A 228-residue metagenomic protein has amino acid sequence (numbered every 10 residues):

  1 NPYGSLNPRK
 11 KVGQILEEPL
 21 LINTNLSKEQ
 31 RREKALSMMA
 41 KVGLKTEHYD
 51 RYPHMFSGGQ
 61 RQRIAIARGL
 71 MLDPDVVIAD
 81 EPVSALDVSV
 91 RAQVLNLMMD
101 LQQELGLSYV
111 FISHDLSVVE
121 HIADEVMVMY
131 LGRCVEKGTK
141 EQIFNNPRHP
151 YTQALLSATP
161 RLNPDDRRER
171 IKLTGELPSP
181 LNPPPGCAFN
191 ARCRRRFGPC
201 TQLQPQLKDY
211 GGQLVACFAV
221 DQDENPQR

Functional and structural regions predicted by a protein language model:
N1, P8-I22: Q-loop/switch helix immediately C-terminal to the Walker
L16, I66, V90, V94: Hydrophobic anchor residue at the start of the ABC signature
E29-E47, Q153-S157: Conserved ABC ATPase "signature" region
Y52-F56, Q60: Conserved ABC ATPase signature
D73: Conserved catalytic motifs of ABC-family nucleotide-binding domains
I78, P82, L86, V90-R168: P-loop NTP-binding/switch modules centered on Walker-like glycine-rich loops
T139-R228: Short catalytic/signature loops enriched in Gly
